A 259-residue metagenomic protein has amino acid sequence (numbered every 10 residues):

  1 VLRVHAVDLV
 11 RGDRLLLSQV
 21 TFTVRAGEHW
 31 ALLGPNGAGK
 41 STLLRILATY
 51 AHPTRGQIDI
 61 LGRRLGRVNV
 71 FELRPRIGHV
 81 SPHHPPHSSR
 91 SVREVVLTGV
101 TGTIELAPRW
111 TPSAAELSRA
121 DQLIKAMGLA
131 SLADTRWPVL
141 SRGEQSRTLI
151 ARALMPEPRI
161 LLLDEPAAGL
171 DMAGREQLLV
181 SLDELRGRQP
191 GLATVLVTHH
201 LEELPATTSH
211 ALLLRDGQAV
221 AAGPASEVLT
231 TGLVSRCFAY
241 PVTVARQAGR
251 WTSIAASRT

Functional and structural regions predicted by a protein language model:
L33-P35: The feature captures the beta-strand-to-loop junction immediately N-terminal to the Walker
A48: Helix-to-loop junction immediately C-terminal to a conserved catalytic motif
G56-G66, L73: Conserved ABC transporter NBD signature motif
L97, P112-L132: Conserved ABC ATPase "signature" region
R136-L140, E144: Conserved ABC ATPase signature
E157: Conserved catalytic motifs of ABC-family nucleotide-binding domains
L161-E165: Catalytic Walker B motif of ABC-type/P-loop ATPase nucleotide-binding domains
